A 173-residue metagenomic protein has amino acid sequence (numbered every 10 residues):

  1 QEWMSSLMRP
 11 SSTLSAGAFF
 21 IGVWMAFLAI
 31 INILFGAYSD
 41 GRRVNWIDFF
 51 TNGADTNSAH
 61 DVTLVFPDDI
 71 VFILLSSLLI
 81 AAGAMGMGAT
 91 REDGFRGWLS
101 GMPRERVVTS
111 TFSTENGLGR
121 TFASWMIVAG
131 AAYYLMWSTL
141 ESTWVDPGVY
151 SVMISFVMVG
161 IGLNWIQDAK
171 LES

Functional and structural regions predicted by a protein language model:
Q1, G94-L118: Membrane-interfacial, low-structure loops and terminal tails that flank and connect transmembrane helices in multi-pass
S5-A26: Alpha-helical transmembrane segments and their helix-start/interface "positive-inside/aromatic belt" motifs in integral
G17-I21, G117-I127: Select subsegments of transmembrane alpha-helices in polytopic membrane proteins, especially boundary-proximal
A29-G53: Membrane-helix interface motif
I30, F122-S151: Alpha-helical transmembrane segments and their membrane-interface junctions in multi-pass membrane proteins
T51-L74: Membrane-interface segments at the starts/ends of alpha-helical transmembrane spans
L79-P103: Membrane-water interface of transmembrane alpha-helices
V149-S173: Alpha-helical transmembrane segments and their immediate juxtamembrane interface regions
